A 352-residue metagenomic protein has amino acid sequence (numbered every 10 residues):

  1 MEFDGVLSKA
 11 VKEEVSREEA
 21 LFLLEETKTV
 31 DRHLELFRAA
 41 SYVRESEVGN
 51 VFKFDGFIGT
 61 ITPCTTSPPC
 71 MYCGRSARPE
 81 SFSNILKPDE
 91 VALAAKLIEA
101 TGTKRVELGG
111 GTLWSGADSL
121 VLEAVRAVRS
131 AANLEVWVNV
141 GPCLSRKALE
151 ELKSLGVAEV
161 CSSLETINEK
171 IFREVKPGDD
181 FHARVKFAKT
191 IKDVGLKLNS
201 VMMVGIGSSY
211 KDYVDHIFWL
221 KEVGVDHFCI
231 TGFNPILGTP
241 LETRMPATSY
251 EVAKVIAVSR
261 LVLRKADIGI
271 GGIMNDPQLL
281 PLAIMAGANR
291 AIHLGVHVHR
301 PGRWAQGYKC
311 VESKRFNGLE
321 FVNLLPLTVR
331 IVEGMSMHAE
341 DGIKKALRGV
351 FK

Functional and structural regions predicted by a protein language model:
M1-K28, V223, H227-K352: Auxiliary Fe-S-binding modules of radical SAM enzymes
K12-E47, V51: Terminal or standalone catalytic/regulatory effector modules within metabolic enzymes and repeat proteins
L36-P79, S83-G109: N-terminal pre-triad scaffold of radical SAM enzymes
A40, C70, S162, I191 (+3 more regions): Conserved, mostly hydrophobic/aromatic
I58-T62, T112-W114, V140-L144, T166-N168 (+4 more regions): Active-site-proximal loop/turn and secondary-structure-junction residues that shape catalytic pockets, frequently
S76-A94, I98-L120, A124-V125, R129-A188 (+2 more regions): Core AdoMet radical
G116-V140, D179-N199, T243-D267, G318-E333: Alpha-helix-loop-beta-strand connector modules within alpha/beta enzyme cores
S145-L152, G207-K221, M274-A286: Catalytic cores of alpha/beta
